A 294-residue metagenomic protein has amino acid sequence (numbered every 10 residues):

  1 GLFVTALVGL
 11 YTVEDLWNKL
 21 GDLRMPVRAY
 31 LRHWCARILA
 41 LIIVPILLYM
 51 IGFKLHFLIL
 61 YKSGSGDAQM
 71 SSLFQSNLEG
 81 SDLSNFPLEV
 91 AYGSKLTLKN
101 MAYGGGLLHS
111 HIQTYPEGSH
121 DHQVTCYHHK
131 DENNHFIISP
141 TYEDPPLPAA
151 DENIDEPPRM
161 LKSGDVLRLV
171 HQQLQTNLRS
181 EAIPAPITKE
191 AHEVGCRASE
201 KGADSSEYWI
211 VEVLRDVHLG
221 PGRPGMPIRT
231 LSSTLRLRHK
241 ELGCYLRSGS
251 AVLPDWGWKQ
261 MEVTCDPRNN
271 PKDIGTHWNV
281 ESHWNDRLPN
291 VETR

Functional and structural regions predicted by a protein language model:
F3-I42: Perimembrane helix-loop-helix junctions
L7-E14, L39, L48, G52 (+3 more regions): Amphipathic alpha-helical interaction motifs in eukaryotic regulatory proteins
L16-L20, K54-Y61: Transmembrane helix-loop junctions and nearby membrane-interface residues
M25, A29, L41-P45, A102 (+2 more regions): Intrinsic disorder
M25, W34-R37, M50, G66-L73 (+1 more regions): Eukaryote-biased recognition of long, low-complexity, charge-rich segments
I43-I59: Transmembrane signal-anchor helices characteristic of membrane glycosylation enzymes that use polyprenol
F57-R294: Lectin-like carbohydrate-binding module/patch detector with strong preference for beta-trefoil
